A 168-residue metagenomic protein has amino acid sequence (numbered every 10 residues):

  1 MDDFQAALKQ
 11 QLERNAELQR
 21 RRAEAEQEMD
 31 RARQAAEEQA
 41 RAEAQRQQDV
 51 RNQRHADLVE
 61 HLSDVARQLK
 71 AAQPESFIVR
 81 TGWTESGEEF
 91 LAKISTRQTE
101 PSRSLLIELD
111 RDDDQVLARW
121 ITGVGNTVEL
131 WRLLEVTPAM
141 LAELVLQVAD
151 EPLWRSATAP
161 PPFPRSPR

Functional and structural regions predicted by a protein language model:
M1-R22: Short linear clamp-binding motif
A6, Q10, E60, D64-R67 (+3 more regions): Charged/polar, solvent-exposed surface patches and flexible loops
R14, L18, Q68, A72-E75 (+4 more regions): Surface-exposed polar/charged interaction patches
R21-Q73: Contiguous, amphipathic alpha-helical segments that mediate oligomerization or scaffolding in large protein assemblies
P74-L91: Long, charged, glycine-rich C-terminal linkers/tails
A92-E143: Intrinsically disordered, low-complexity regulatory segments enriched in Ser/Thr/Pro and charged residues
R132-R168: Extended, charge-rich C-terminal regions with high alpha-helical propensity
